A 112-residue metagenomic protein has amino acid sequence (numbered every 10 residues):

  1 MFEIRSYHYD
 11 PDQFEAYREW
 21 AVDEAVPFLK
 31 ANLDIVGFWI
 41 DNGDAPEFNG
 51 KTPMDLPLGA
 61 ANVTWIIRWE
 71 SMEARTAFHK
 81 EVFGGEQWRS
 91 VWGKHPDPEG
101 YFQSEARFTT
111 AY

Functional and structural regions predicted by a protein language model:
F2-H8, N42-F83: Short, well-ordered beta-strand segments in beta-rich or mixed alpha/beta enzyme and ligand-binding folds
D12, E70-M72, A111: Generic structural motif
Q13-G43, V82-F83, Q87-W92: Short amphipathic alpha-helical segments
D34-A61, Q87-Y112: Glycine-rich beta-strand-turn "strand-cap" elements at beta-sheet edges
